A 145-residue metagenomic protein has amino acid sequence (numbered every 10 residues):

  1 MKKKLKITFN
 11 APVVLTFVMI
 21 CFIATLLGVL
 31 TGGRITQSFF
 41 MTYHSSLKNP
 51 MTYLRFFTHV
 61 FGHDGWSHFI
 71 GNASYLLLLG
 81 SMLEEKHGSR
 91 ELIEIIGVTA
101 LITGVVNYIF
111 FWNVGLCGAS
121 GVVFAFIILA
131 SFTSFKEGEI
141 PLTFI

Functional and structural regions predicted by a protein language model:
M1-I145: A detector for small-residue-rich transmembrane helices and their helix-helix packing motifs
